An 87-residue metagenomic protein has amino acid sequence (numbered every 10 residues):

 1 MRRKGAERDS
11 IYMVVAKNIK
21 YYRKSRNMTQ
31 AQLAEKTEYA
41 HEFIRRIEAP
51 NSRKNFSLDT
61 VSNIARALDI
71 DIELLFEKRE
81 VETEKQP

Functional and structural regions predicted by a protein language model:
M1-R3, L74-P87: Short, charged recognition helix plus adjacent turn of helix-turn-helix-like nucleic-acid-binding domains
M1-S25: A short, Lys/Arg-rich alpha-helix, primarily the initiator
K17, N27-M28, F56-D59: Residue-level signal for the short linker/turn that defines the boundary of a DNA-recognition helix
K20, A31, S62: Residues within the helices of the helix-turn-helix
R23, A34, A65: The alpha-helix within a helix-turn-helix
N27-I47: Short alpha-helical DNA-recognition segment
N51-R66: Short, basic-rich loop-to-helix N-cap that marks the start of a DNA-contacting helix
